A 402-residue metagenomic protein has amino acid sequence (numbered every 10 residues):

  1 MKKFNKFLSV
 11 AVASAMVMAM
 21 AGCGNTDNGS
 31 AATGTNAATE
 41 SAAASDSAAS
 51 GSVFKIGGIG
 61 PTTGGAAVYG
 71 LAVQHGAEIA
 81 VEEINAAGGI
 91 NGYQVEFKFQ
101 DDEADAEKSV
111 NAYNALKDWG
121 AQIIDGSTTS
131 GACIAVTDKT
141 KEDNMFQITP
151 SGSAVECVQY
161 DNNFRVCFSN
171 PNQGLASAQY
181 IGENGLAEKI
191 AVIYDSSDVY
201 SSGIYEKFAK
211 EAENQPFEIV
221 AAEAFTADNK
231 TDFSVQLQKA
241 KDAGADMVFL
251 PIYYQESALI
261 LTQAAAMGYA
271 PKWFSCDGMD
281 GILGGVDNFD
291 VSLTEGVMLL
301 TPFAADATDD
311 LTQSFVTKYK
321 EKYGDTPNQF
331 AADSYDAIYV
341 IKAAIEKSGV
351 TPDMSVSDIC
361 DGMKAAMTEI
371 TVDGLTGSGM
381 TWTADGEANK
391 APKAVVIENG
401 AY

Functional and structural regions predicted by a protein language model:
M1-A11: Bacterial Sec-dependent N-terminal signal peptides
K2, G24-Y402: Extracytosolic ligand-binding ectodomains
V12-V17: Hydrophobic helical h-region of N-terminal Sec-dependent signal peptides in bacterial secretory/periplasmic proteins
M18-G22: C-terminal motif of bacterial Sec signal peptides marking the signal peptidase cleavage site
